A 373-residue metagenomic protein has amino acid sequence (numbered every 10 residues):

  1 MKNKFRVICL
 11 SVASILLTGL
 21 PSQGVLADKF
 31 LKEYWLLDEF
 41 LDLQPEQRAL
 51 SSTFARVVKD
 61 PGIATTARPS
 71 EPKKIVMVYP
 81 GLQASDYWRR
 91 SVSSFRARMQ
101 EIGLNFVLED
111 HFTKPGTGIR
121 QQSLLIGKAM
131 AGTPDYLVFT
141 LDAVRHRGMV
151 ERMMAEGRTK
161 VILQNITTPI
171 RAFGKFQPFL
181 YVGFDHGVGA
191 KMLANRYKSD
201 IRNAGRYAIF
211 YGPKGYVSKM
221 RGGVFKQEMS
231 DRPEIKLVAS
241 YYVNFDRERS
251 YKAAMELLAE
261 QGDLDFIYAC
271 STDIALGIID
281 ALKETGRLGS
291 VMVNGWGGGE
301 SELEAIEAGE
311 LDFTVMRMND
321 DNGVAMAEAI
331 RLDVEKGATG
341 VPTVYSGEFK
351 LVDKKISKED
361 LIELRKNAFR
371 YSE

Functional and structural regions predicted by a protein language model:
D28-P72, M318-E373: Hinge/cleft segment of the Venus flytrap/periplasmic-binding protein
A55-A64, R68, K74-S94, R98 (+5 more regions): Extracytoplasmic "Venus flytrap"
V58, G62, L180-G205, S250-Y251 (+2 more regions): Hydrophobic alpha-helical segments within soluble ligand-binding/sensing domains
V58, V107-T133, S240-E260, A275-G277: Structural motif
I75-M77, F95, K191-S240, I330-D360: An alpha-beta-alpha
Y87-I102, Q121, G189-L193, Y216-K236 (+4 more regions): Short, solvent-exposed amphipathic alpha-helices that sit in or adjacent to ligand/effector-binding or catalytic
D135-E156, F225, V243-E304: Hydrophobic alpha-helical
V144-R145, M149-V188, G299-E307, D312: Flexible loop/hinge segments that line or gate small-molecule binding clefts
